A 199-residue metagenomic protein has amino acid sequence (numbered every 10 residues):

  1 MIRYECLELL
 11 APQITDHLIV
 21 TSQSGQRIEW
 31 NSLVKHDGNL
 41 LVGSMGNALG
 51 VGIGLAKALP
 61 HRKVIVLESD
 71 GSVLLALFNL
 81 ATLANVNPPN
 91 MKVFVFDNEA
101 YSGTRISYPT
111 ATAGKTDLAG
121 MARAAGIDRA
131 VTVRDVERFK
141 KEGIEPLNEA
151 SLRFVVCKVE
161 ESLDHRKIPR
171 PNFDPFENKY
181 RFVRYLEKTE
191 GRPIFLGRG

Functional and structural regions predicted by a protein language model:
M1-I19: A short, flexible N-terminal coil/short beta segment enriched in small residues
R3-E8, W30-Y180: Thiamine diphosphate
L9-Q13, E142, Y185: Residues that form generic nucleotide/phosphate-binding pockets
T15-K35: Acidic-glycine-rich active-site phosphate/pyrophosphate-binding loop
P171-G199: SAM-dependent methyltransferases
